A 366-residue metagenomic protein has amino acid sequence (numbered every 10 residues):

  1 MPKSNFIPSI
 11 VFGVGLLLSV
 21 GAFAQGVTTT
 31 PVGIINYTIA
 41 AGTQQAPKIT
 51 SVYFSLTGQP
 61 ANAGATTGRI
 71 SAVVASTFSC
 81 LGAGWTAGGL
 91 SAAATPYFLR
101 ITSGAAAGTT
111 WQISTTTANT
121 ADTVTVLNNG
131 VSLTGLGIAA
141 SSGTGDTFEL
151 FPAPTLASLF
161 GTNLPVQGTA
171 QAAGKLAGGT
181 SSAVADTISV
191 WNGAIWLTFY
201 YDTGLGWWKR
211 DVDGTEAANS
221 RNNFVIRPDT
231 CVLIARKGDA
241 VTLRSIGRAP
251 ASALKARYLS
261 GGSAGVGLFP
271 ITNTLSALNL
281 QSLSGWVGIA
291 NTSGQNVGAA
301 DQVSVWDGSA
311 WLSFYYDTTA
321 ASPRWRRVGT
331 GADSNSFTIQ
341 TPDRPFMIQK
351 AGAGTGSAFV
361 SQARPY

Functional and structural regions predicted by a protein language model:
M1-V11: Bacterial N-terminal signal peptides that target proteins for export
S9-G21: Bacterial N-terminal signal peptides
G26-A65, E149-V190, G238-S309, A353-Y366: Catalytic cores of histone-lysine modification enzymes
G26-S158: Autoprocessing Asn-cyclization modules and mimics
A63-S71, Q112-N119, I195-G206, A310-T319: Short, surface-exposed loop motifs enriched in S/T, G, D/E and P with embedded aromatic residues
F98-R100, T117-T120, N128, A183-V184 (+1 more regions): Active-site-adjacent structural elements in enzyme catalytic domains
T110, G145, A185-D186, R227-C231 (+2 more regions): Extracellular structured ligand-interaction cores
L197-A249, F314-P365: Charged, amphipathic alpha-helical scaffolding segments
